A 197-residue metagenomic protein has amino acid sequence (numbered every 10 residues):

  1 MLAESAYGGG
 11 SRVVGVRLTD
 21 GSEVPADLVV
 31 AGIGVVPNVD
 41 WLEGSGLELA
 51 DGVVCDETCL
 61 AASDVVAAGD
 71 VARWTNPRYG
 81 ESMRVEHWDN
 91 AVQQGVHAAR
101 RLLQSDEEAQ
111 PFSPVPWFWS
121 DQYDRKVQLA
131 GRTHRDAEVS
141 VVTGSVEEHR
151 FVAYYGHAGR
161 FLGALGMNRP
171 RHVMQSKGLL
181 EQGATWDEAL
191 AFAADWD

Functional and structural regions predicted by a protein language model:
M1-L2: A conserved beta-strand/loop element that lines the FAD pocket in flavoprotein oxidoreductases
G8-R17, S22-H97: FAD-site-proximal beta/loop scaffold in flavoenzymes
V16, A50, M167, D187-E188: A local structural micro-motif
V71-P170: Mid-to-C-terminal Rossmann-like scaffold of FAD/NAD(P)H-dependent oxidoreductases
P170-D187: A short, polar/charged loop-to-alpha-helix boundary motif
W186-D197: Cysteine/selenocysteine-centered motifs that mediate thiol-based redox chemistry or coordinate metal-sulfur cofactors
